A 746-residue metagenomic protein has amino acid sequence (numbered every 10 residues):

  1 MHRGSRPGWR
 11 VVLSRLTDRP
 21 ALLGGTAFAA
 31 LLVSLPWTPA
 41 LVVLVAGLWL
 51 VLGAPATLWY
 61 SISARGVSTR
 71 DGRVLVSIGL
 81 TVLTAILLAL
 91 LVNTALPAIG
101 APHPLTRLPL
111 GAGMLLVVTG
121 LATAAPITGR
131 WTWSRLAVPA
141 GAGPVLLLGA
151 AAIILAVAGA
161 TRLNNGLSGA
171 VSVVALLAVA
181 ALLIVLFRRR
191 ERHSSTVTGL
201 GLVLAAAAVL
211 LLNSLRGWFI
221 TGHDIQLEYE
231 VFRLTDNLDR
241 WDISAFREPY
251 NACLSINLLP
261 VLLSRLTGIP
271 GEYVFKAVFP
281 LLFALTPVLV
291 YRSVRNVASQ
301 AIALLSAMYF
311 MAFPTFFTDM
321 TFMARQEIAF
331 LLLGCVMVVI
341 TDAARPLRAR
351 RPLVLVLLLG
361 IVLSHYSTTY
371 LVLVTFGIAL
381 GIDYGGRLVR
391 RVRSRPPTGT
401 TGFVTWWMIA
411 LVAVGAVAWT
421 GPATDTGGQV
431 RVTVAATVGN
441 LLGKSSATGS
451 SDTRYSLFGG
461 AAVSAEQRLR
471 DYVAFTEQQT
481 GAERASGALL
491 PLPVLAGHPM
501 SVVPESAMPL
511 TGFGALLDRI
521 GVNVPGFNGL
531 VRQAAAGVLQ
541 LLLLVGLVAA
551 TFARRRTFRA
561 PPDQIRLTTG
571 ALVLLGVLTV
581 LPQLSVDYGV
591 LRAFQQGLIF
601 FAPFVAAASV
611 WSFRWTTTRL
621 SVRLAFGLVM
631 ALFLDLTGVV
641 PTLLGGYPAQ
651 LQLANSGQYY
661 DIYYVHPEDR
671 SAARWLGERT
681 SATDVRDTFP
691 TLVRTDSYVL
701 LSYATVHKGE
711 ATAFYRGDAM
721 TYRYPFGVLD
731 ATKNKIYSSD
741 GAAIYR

Functional and structural regions predicted by a protein language model:
M1-H193, Q583: Membrane-embedded, hydrophobic transmembrane alpha-helices
A21-A30, V197-A207, V354, Q540-G546 (+2 more regions): Transmembrane alpha-helix segments characteristic of polytopic inner-membrane glycan-assembly/cell-envelope
L48, G169-A175, Q326, Y370-L371 (+2 more regions): Hydrophobic/aromatic-rich transmembrane helices and adjacent perimembrane loops
V185-L331, Q596: Active-site lumenal/periplasmic loops and adjacent helix-entry segments of GT-C-fold, multi-pass membrane
R188-E191, L347-R348, L388-V404, G521 (+2 more regions): Membrane-interface helix-loop-helix junctions at transmembrane boundaries of multi-pass membrane enzymes, predominantly
L333-R350: Membrane-interface transmembrane helices that cradle and orient dolichyl/undecaprenyl
V339, P352-T369: Membrane-interface alpha helices of multi-pass inner-membrane proteins
R431-E505, P509, L516, N523-P525 (+3 more regions): Extracytoplasmic
